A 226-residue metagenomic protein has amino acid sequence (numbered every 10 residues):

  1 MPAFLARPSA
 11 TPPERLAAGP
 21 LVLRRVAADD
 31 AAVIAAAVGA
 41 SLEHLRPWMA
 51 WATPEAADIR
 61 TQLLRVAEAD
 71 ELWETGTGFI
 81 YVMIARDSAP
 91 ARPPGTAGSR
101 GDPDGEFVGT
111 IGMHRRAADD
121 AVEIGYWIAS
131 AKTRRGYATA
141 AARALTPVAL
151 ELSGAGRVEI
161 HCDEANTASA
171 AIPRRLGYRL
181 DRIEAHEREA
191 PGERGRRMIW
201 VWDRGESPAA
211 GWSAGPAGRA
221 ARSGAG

Functional and structural regions predicted by a protein language model:
M1-V33, A37-P47, I80-G226: Acyl-donor (CoA/ACP) binding surface of acyl/acetyltransferases
R46-A67: Conserved GNAT-fold acetyl-CoA-binding loop/helix
P54-E55, A67-V82: A short helix-loop-beta-strand connector motif used in the catalytic cores of GNAT acetyltransferases and, in some
